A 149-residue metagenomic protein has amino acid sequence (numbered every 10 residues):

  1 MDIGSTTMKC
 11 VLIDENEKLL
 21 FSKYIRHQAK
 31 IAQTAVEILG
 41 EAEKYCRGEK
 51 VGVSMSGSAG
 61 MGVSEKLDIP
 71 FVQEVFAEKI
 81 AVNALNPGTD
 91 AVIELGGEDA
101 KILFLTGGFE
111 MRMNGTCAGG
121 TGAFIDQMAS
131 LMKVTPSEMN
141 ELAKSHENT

Functional and structural regions predicted by a protein language model:
M1-N16, T89-T106: Gly/Thr-rich phosphate-binding beta-strand-loop-beta motif of the actin/hexokinase/Hsp70
M1-Q33, E37, M111, G115: Short glycine-rich, Thr/Ser-proximal phosphate-binding strand/loop in the N-terminal lobe of ATP-dependent enzymes
S5, H27-A42, G52-M55, M132-P136 (+1 more regions): Glycine/proline-enriched, intrinsically flexible loops and inter-domain linkers
Y24-H27, E43-F76, L103-R112: Short beta-strand-loop/turn "lid" adjacent to the catalytic site in phosphate-handling enzymes
K30-I31, G107-N148: Glycine-rich phosphate-binding loop plus the immediately following alpha-helix
K30-I31, V75-I80, E98: Short acidic loop-to-helix transition motifs that present clustered carboxylates
E65, V82-G88, F104-G107, L131-K133: Alpha-helix C-terminal capping segments
E74-I93: Active-site cofactor/substrate anionic-group-binding motifs, chiefly glycine- and Lys/Arg-rich phosphate-binding loops
